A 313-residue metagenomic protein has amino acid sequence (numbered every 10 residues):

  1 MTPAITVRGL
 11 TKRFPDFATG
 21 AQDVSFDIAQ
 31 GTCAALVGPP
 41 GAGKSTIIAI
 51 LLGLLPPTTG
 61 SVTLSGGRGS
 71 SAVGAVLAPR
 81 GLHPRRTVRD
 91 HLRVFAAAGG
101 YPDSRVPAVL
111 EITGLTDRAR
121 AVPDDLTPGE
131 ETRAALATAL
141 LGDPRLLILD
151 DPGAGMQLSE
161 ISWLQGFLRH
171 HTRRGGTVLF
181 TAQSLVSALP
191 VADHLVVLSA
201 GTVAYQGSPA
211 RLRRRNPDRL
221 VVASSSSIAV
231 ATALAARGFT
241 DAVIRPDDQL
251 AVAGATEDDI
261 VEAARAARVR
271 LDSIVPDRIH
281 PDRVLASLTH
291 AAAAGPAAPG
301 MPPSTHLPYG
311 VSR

Functional and structural regions predicted by a protein language model:
M1-V7, T11-D23: A short, flexible loop at the N-terminus of ABC-type nucleotide-binding domains that lies
G60-S71: Conserved ABC transporter NBD signature motif
P79, P84-A98: Q-loop/switch helix immediately C-terminal to the Walker
R93, D103-R118: Conserved ABC ATPase "signature" region
L147-D151: Catalytic Walker B motif of ABC-type/P-loop ATPase nucleotide-binding domains
D218-L288: Short, charged/small-residue-rich alpha-helical element at the C-terminal edge of ABC transporter nucleotide-binding
